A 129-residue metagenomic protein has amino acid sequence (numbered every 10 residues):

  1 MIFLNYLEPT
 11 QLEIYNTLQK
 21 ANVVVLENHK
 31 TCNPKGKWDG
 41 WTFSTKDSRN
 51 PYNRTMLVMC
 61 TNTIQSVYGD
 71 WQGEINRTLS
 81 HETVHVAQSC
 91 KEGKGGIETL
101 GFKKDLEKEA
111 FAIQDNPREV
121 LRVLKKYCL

Functional and structural regions predicted by a protein language model:
I2-V24: Zn2+-dependent metallopeptidase catalytic core
V25-P34, T45-S48, N76: Non-catalytic architectural context of zinc metalloproteases
G36-G73, S89-C90: Active-site scaffold of zinc-dependent metalloenzymes
G73-R77, S89-E119: Post-HEXXH active-site segment of zinc metalloproteases
S80-Q88: Short active-site segment of divalent metal-dependent hydrolases/proteases that encodes the spacing between
N116-L129: Long, well-structured alpha-helical subdomains associated with metal-dependent extracellular/ecto-lumenal hydrolases
